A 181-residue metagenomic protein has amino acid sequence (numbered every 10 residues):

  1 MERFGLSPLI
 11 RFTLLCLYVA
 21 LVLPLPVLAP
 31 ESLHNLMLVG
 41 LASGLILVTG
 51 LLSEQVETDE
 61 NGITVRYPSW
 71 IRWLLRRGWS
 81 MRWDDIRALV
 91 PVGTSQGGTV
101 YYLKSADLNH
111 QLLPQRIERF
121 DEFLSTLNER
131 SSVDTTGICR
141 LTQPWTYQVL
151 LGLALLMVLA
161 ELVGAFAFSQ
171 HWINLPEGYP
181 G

Functional and structural regions predicted by a protein language model:
M1-A29, L108-N109, E122-T126, V133-L159 (+1 more regions): N-terminal membrane-targeting/pre-transmembrane regions
A29, P68-M81, G93-Y102: Alpha-helical membrane-embedding segments and immediately adjacent membrane-interface amphipathic helices
E31-V39: Short, aromatic-rich membrane-interface segments at the entry and exit of alpha-helical transmembrane domains
S43-R82: Conserved beta-hairpin
T58-I63, D84-I86, K104-N109: Short, solvent-exposed coil/turn segments at beta-strand boundaries
D84-L89, E118: Structured surface patches comprising rigid loops and adjacent beta-strands/short helices at the edges of well-ordered
S95-T126: Canonical phosphoinositide-binding patch of PH/PH-like domains
A165-N174: Membrane-helix interface motif
